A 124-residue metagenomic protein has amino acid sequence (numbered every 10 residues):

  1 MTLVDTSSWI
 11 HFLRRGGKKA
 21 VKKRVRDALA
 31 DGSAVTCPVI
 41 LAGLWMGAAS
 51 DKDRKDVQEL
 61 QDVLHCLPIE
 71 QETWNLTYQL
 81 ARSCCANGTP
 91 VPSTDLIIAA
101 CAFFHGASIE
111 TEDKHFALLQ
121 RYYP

Functional and structural regions predicted by a protein language model:
M1-T36, M46-E59: Short, well-structured N-terminal submotif of metal-dependent ribonuclease cores
D5, C37, P90-P92, D113-K114: Histidine- and aromatic-rich ligand-binding microenvironments
D5-T6, L44, T77, A102: Generic structural signal for small/hydrophobic residues in well-ordered secondary structure, especially within
S8, I40, T73, I97-I98 (+1 more regions): Alpha-helix capping/helix-boundary segments
K22, L41, R54-V57, W74-T77 (+1 more regions): A general structural signal for well-ordered alpha-helical segments in protein cores
H65-E112: Active-site neighborhoods of divalent-metal-dependent phosphate/nucleic-acid chemistry enzymes
A117-Y122: Short loop/helix-cap segments at secondary-structure boundaries that form the rim of catalytic
